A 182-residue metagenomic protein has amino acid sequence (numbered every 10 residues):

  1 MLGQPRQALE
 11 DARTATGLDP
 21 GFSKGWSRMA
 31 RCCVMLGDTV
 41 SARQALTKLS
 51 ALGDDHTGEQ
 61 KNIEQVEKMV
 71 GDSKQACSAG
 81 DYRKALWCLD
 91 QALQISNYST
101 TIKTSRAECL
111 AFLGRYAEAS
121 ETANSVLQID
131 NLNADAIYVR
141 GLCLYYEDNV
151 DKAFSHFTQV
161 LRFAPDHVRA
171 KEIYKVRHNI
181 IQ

Functional and structural regions predicted by a protein language model:
M1, M35, S78, F112 (+2 more regions): Register position in tetratricopeptide repeats
T14-A15, K48-L49, Q91-A92, S125-V126 (+1 more regions): Canonical positions in the second alpha-helix
L18, M35, A51-L52, I95 (+3 more regions): Structural marker of alpha-solenoid helical repeat scaffolds
G25, H56-E59, I102, A136 (+1 more regions): TPR alpha-solenoid repeat register
